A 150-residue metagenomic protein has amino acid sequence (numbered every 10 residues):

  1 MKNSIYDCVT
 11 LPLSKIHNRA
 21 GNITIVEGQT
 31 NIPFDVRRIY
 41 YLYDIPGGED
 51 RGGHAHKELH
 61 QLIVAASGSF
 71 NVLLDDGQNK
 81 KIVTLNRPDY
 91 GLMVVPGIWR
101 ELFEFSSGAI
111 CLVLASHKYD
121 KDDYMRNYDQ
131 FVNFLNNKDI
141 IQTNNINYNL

Functional and structural regions predicted by a protein language model:
M1-Y90, S107-G108, Y119-Q130, F134-L150: Non-catalytic, conserved peripheral segments adjacent to functional cores
S67, P96, S116: Residues immediately flanking
V72-L73, L92-V94, R100-F105, V113: Short beta-strand His + acidic residue motifs that chelate non-heme Fe in jelly-roll/DSBH and cupin folds
V95-P96, N127: Helix N-cap and loop-to-helix transition residues
W99, H117-D120: Short acidic/polar capping segments at secondary-structure boundaries
